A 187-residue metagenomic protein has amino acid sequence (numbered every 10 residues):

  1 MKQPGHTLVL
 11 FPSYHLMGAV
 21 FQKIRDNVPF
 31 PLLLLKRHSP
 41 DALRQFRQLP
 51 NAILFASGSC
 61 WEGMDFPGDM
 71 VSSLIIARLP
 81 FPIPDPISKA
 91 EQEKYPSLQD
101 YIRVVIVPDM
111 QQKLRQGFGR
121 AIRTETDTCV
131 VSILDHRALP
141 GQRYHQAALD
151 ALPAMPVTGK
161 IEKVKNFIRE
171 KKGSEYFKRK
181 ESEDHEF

Functional and structural regions predicted by a protein language model:
M1-F187: ASCE RecA-like P-loop NTPase motor cores that couple ATP hydrolysis to mechanical translocation on nucleic acids
